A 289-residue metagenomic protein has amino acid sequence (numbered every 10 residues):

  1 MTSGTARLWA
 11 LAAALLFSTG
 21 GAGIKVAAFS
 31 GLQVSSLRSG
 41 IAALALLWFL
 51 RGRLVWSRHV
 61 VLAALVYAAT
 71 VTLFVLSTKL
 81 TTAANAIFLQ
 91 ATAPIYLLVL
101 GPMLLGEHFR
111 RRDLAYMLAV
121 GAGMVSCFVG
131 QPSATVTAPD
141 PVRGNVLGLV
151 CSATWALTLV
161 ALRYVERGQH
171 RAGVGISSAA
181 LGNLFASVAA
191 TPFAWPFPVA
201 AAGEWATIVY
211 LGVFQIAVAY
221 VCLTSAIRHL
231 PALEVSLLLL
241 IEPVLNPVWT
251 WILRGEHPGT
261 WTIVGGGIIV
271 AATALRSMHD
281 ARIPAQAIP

Functional and structural regions predicted by a protein language model:
M1-S3, D280-P289: Intrinsic disorder in cytosolic terminal tails and internal cytosolic loops of multi-pass membrane transporters
T2-A6, A28-S36, R53-S57, V129-T154 (+2 more regions): Juxtamembrane helix-entry segments on the extracytoplasmic side of multipass membrane proteins
R7-A10, S57-V66, F109-G121, N145 (+1 more regions): Cytoplasmic-side transmembrane-helix entry/capping segments in multi-pass membrane proteins
A12-T19, G23-V26, V61-L80, L100 (+6 more regions): Hydrophobic alpha-helical transmembrane segments of multi-pass membrane transport proteins, especially secondary
A13-A14, A42-L46, L97-L98, M117 (+3 more regions): Transmembrane alpha-helical segments that form core, pore/gating elements of small-molecule transporters/exporters
A27, V34, S77, M103-L105 (+6 more regions): Hydrophobic/aromatic residues within transmembrane alpha-helices of multi-pass small-molecule transporters
Q33-S36, G40-I41, V75-H108, R112-L114 (+2 more regions): Specific alpha-helical transmembrane segments that line the substrate/conduction pathway and gating interfaces
L46, Y67, V99, R112-P132 (+5 more regions): Hydrophobic transmembrane alpha-helices of multi-pass small-molecule transport proteins
